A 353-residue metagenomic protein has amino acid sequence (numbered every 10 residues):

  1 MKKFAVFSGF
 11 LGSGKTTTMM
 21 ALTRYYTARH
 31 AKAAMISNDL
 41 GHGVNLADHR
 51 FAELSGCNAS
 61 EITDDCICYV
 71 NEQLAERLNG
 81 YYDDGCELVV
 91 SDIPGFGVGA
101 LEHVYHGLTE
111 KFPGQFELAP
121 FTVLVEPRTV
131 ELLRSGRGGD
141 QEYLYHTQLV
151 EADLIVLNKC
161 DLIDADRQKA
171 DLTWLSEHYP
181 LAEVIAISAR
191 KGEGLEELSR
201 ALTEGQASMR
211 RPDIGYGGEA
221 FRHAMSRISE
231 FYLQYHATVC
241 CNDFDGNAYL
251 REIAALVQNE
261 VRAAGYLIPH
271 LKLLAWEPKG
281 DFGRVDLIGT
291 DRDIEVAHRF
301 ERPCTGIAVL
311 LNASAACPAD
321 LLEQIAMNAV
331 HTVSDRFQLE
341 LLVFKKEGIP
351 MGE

Functional and structural regions predicted by a protein language model:
M1-S8, G12-T17, E204-E353: P-loop NTP-binding site
K2-S8, S13, T17-Y143: Nucleotide-state-sensitive switch-loop elements of NTP-binding domains
K3, V70-Q73, A100, Q141-Q148 (+6 more regions): Helical mechanochemical/support elements of P-loop NTPase systems and associated helical scaffolds
M35, V184-A186, V343: A structural preference for short, hydrophobic beta-strand core positions in alpha/beta folds
A47-S55, K169-S176, Q324-H331: Short, aromatic/basic amphipathic alpha-helical patches
C66-Y69, R190-L195, K279-G280, I349-G352: A short acidic, often aromatic-flanked loop/helix-cap motif at beta-alpha or helix-coil junctions that lines enzyme
F96-G97, T129-E131, L162-I163, N242-D243 (+1 more regions): Short acidic, S/G/P-rich loop/turn micro-motifs used as interaction or catalytic elements
H146-V156, C160-M225: Canonical P-loop GTPase G-domain recognition
